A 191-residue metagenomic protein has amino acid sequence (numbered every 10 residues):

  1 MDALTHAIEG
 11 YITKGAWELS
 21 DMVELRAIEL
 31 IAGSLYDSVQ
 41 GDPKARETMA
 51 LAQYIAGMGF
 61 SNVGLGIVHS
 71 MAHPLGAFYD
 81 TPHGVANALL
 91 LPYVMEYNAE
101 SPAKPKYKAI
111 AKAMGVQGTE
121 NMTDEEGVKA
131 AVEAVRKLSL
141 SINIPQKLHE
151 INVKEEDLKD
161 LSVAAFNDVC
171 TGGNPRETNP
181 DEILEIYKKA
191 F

Functional and structural regions predicted by a protein language model:
M1-V63: Carboxylate- and glycine-rich phosphate/diphosphate-binding segment that chelates Mg2+/Mn2+
A16-L19, V23, G41, V63 (+5 more regions): Catalytic cores of large soluble enzymes that bind and process phosphate-bearing ligands
E24, R46-M49, Y107, V128 (+2 more regions): Hydrophobic packing residues in well-ordered alpha-helices of helical domains and bundles
Y54-N87, D168-G173: Glycine-rich phosphate/pyrophosphate-binding beta-alpha loops
F78-D157: Gly/Pro-rich interdomain helix-loop hinge
K154-F191: Short, amphipathic C-terminal "tail helix"
